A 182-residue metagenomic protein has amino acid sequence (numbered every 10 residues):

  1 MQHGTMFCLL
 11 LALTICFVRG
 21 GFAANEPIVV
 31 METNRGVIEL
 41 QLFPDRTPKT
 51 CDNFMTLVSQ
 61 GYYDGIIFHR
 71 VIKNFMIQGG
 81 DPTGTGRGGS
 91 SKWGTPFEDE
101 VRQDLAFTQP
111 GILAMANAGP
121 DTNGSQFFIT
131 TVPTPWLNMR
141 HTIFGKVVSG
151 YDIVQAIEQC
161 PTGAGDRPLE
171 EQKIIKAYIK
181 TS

Functional and structural regions predicted by a protein language model:
Q2-S182: Cyclophilin-like peptidyl-prolyl cis-trans isomerases
